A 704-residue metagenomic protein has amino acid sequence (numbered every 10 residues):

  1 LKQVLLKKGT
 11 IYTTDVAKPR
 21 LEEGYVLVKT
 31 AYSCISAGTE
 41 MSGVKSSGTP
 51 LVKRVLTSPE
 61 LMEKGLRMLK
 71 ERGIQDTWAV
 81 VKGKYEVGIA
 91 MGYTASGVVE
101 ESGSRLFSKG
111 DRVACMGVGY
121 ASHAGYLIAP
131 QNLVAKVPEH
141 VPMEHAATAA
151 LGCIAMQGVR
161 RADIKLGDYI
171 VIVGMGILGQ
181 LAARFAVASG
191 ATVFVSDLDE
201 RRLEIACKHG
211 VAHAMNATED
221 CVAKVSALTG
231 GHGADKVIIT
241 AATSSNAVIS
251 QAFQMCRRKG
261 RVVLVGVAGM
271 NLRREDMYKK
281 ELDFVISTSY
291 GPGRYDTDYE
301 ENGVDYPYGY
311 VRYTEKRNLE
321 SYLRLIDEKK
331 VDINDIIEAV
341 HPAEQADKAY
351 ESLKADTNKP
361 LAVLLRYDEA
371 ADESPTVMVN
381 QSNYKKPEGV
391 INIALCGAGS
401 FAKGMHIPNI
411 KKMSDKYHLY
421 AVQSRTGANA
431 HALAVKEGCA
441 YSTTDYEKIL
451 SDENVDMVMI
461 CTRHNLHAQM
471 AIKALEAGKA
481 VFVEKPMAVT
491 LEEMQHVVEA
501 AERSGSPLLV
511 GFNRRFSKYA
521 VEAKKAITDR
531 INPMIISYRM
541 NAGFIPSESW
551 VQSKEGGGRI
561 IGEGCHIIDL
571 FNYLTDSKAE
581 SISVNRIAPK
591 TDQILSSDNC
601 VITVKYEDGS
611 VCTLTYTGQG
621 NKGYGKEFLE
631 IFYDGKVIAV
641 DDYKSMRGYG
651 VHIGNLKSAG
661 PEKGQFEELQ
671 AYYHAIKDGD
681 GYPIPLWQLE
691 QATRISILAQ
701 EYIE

Functional and structural regions predicted by a protein language model:
P19-C34, G43-V118, K677: Glycine-rich beta-strand-centered segment in the early N-terminal region that forms part of a ligand/cofactor-binding
R112, G119, P142-E219, A223: Mid-domain Rossmann-like dinucleotide-binding core that forms the NAD(H)/NADP(H) cofactor-binding site
R257-R258, A468-F512: Beta-strand-loop-alpha-helix segment that lines the small-molecule cofactor/substrate pocket of alpha/beta enzymes
V265-D283, S287, G293, M487-P507: Rossmann-fold NAD(P)-binding glycine/threonine-rich loop
K279, V379-I391, D592-S597, K605-Q670: NAD(P)-dinucleotide binding in Rossmann-like oxidoreductases
L282, G293-Y310, P507, R514-Q593: Predominantly a Rossmann-like dinucleotide-binding segment in NAD(P)-dependent oxidoreductases
E351-P360, L365-R366, D372-K386, M457 (+2 more regions): C-terminal helix-rich "cap/oligomerization" subdomain common to oxidoreductases
S374-E437: N-terminal Rossmann-like dinucleotide-binding module
